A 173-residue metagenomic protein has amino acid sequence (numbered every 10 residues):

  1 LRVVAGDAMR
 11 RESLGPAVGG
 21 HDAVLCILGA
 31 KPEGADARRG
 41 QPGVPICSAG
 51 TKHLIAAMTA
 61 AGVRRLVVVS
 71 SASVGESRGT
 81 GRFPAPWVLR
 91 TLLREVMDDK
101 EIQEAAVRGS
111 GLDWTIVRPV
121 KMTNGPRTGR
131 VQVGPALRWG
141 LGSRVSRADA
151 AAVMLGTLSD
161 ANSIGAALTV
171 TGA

Functional and structural regions predicted by a protein language model:
L1-H53, A57-A60, L158: NAD(P)H-binding glycine-rich loop region in Rossmannoid oxidoreductase-like domains and their noncatalytic homologs
L25-L28, L66-A72, V117-P119: SDR active-site strand-loop-helix element
E33, A72-R78, M122-G125: Conserved catalytic-site region of short-chain dehydrogenase/reductase
R38, P42-E95, Q103, G109: Conserved Rossmann-fold NAD(P)-dependent oxidoreductase catalytic core, especially the SDR/UDP-sugar
R64, A136-A173: Mid/C-terminal beta-alpha module of Rossmann-like enzyme folds, strongest in SDR-family dehydrogenases/epimerases
E104-P126: Conserved beta-loop-beta element that borders a ligand/cofactor-binding pocket
